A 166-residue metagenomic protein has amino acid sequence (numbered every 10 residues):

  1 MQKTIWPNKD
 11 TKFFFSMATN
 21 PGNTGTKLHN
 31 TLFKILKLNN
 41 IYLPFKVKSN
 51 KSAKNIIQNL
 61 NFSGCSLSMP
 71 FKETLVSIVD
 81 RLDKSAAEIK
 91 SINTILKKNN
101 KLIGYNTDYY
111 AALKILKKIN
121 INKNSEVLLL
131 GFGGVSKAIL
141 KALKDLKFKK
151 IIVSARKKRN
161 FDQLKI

Functional and structural regions predicted by a protein language model:
M1-Q2, P7, I152, N160: Charged interaction patches that mediate protein-protein contacts
Q2-I119: Phosphate/diphosphate ligand-binding glycine-rich loop within oxidoreductases
T11-F13, L146, R159: Short non-domain terminal segments
N20, R156-R159: Residues in the short beta-alpha loop(s) of Rossmann-like NAD(P)-binding domains
L75, I139, F161: Glycine/Thr-rich phosphate-binding loops of Rossmann-like dinucleotide-binding domains
G104-Y109, L116-F148, I152-K157: Glycine-rich adenosine-cofactor-binding loop
Q163-I166: Active-site regions of enzymes building and remodeling cell-envelope glycoconjugates
